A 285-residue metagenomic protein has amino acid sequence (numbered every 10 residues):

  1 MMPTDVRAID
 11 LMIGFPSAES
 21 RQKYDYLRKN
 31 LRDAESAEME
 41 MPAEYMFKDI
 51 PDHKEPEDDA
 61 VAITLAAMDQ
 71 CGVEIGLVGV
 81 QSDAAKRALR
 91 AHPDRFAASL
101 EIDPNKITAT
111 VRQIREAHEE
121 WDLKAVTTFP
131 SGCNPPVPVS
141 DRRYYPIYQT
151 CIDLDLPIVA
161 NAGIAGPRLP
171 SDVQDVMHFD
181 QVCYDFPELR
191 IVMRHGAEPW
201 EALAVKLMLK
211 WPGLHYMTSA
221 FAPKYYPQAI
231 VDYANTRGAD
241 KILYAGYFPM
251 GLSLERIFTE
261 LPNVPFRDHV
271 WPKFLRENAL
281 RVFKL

Functional and structural regions predicted by a protein language model:
M1-L11, A18-Q70, G238-L243, G251-L285: Mid-to-C-terminal alpha-helical segments outside catalytic/metal-binding sites
A8, G76, F96-A98, I158 (+4 more regions): Hydrophobic/aromatic residues located in beta-strands of well-ordered beta-sheets within soluble catalytic
F15-P16, I164, E198, M250: Short active-site segment of divalent metal-dependent hydrolases/proteases that encodes the spacing between
M68, L89-P93, H118, C183 (+2 more regions): N-terminal cationic-hydrophobic initiation segments that often serve targeting/anchoring roles
E74-I75, Q81-G166, P170-V173: Active-site gating/metal-coordination segments in enzymes
I107-R112, K224-A229, S253: Short, charged, surface-exposed secondary-structure boundary motifs
K124-A125, C133, V137-L243: Catalytic pocket-lining loop regions of alpha/beta-barrel enzymes, especially the amidohydrolase/enolase/GH5 lineages
